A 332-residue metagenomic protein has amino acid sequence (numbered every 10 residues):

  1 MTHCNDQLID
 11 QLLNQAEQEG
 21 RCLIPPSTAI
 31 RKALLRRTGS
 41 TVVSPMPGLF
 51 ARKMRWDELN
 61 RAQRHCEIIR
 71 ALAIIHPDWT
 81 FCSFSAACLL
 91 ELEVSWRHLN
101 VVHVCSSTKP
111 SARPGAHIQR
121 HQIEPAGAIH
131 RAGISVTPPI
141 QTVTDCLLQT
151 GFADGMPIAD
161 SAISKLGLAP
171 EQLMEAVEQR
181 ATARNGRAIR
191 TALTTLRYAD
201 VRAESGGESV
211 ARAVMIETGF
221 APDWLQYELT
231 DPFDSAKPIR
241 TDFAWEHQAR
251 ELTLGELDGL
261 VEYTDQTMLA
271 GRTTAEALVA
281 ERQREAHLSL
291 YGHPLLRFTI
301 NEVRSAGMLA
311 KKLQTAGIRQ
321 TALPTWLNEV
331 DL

Functional and structural regions predicted by a protein language model:
M1-A188, W326-L332: Short gly/ser-rich loop at a beta-strand->alpha-helix junction or flexible surface loop bordering the NTP-binding
H3-C4, R21, P26-A29, I163-L332: Surface segments flanking catalytic/ligand-binding clefts of nucleic-acid enzymes
